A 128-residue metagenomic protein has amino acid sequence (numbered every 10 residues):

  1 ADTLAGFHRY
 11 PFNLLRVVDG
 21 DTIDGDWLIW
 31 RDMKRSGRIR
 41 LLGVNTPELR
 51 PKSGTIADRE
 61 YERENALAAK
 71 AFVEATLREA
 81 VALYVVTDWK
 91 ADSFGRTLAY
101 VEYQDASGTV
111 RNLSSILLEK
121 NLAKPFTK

Functional and structural regions predicted by a protein language model:
A1-K128: Small beta-barrel nucleic-acid-binding modules, primarily SNase/OB-fold domains and secondarily Tudor-like barrels
